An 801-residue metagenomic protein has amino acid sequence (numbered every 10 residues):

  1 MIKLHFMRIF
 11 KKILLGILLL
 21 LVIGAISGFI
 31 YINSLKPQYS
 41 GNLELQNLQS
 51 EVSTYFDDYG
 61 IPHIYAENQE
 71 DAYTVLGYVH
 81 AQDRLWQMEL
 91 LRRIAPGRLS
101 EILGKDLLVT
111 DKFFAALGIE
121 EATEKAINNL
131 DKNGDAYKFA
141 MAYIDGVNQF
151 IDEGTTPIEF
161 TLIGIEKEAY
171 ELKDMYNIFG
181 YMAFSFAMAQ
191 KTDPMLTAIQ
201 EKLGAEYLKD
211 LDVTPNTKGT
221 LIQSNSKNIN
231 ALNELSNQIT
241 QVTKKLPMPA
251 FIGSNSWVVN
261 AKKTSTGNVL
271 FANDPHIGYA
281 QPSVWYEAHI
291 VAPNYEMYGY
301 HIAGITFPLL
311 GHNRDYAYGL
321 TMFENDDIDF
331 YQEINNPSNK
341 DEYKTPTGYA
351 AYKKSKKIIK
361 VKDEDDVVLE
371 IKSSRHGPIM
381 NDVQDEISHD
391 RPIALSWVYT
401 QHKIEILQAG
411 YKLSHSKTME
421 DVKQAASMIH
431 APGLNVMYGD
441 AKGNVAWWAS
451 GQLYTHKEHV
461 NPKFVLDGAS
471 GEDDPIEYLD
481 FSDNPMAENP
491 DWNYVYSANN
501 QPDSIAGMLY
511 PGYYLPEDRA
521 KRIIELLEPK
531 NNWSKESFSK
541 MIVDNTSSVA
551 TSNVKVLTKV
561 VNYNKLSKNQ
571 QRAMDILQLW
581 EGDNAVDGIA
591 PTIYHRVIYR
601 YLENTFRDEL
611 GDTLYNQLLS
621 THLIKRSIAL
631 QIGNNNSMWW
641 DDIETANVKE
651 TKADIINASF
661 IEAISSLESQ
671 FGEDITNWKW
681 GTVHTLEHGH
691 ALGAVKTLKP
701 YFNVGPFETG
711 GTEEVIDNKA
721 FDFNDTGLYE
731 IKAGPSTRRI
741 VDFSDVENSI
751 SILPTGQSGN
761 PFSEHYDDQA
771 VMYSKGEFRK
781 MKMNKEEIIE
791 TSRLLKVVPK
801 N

Functional and structural regions predicted by a protein language model:
L4-L45: N-terminal type II signal-anchor transmembrane helix that functions as the membrane-insertion/stop-transfer segment
F29-L270, P275-G278, N294, G299 (+5 more regions): Substrate-recognition/specificity elements adjacent to catalytic centers across diverse enzyme folds
D71-G104, G319-E370, E472-R519, K530 (+1 more regions): Gly/Pro-rich active-site capping loops and adjacent beta-alpha segments that organize cofactor/substrate pockets
V75, A122-K138, S396, Q408-L413 (+4 more regions): Second-shell loop/turn segments in exported
F251, A292, M297-I302, F307 (+2 more regions): Glycine- and hydrophobic-rich flexible loops that cap the catalytic core of alpha/beta enzyme folds
D385, A431-P529, V597-E603, G611 (+3 more regions): Hydrophobic alpha-helical segments
L509-A520, I524-Q571, K652-N801: Terminal end segments
R596-G681: Charged, long alpha-helical assembly modules
